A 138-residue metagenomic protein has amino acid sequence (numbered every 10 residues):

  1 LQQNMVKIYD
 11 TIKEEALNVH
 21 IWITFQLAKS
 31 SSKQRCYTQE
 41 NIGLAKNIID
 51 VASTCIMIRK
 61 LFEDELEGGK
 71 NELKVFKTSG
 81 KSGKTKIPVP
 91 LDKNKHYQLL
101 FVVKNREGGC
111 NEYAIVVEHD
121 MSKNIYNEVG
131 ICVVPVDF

Functional and structural regions predicted by a protein language model:
L1-D10: Helical hairpin unit composed of two closely spaced alpha helices linked by a short loop
D10-N18, S30-F138: C-terminal regions of RecA-like/P-loop NTPase motor modules
N18-Q26: Structural recognition of the conserved hydrophobic beta-strand(s) that form the central parallel beta-sheet of P-loop
